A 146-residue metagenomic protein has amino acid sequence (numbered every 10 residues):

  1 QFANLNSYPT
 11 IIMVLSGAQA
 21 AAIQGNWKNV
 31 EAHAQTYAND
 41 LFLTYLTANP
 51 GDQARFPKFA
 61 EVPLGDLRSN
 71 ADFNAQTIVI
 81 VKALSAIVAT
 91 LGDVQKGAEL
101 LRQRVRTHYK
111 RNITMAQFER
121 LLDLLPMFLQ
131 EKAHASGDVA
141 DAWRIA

Functional and structural regions predicted by a protein language model:
Q1-I12: Short, Lys/Arg-enriched N-terminal segments with co-localized hydrophobic residues within the first ~10-30 amino acids
I12-A146: Globin-like tetrapyrrole-binding proteins
